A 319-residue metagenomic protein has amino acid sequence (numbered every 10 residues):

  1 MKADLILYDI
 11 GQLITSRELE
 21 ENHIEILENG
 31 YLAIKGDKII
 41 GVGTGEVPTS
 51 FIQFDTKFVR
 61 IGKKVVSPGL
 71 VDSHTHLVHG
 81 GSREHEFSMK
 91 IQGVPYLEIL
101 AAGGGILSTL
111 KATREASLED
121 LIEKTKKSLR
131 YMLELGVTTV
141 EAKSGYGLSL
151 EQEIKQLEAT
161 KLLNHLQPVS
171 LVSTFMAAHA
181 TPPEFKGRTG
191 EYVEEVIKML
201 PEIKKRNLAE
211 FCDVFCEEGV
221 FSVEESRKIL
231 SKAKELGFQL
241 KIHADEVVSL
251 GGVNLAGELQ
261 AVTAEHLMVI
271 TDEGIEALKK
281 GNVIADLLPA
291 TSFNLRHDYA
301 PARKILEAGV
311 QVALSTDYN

Functional and structural regions predicted by a protein language model:
M1-S50: N-terminal metal-binding scaffold of metallo-dependent hydrolase/deaminase domains
I6, G69-V71, L240, L314: Residue-level marker for buried hydrophobic side chains located in beta-strands that build the well-ordered beta-sheet
I10, L32, D37, K63 (+9 more regions): Divalent metal-coordination and catalytic microenvironments
K35-G36, G62, K279, L306: A cytosolic small-molecule/anion-sensing beta-strand core signal
F58-E123: Metal-associated gating/positioning segment near the N- to mid-region
T109-K124, R130, T138-L250: Metal-coordinating catalytic core of metallo-dependent amide/deamination hydrolases
L133, K204-K205, K234, G257 (+2 more regions): Non-catalytic positions within long, well-ordered alpha-helices that form the structural scaffold/packing of enzyme
Q239, S249-N319: Active-site-adjacent C-terminal substructures of enzyme catalytic domains
